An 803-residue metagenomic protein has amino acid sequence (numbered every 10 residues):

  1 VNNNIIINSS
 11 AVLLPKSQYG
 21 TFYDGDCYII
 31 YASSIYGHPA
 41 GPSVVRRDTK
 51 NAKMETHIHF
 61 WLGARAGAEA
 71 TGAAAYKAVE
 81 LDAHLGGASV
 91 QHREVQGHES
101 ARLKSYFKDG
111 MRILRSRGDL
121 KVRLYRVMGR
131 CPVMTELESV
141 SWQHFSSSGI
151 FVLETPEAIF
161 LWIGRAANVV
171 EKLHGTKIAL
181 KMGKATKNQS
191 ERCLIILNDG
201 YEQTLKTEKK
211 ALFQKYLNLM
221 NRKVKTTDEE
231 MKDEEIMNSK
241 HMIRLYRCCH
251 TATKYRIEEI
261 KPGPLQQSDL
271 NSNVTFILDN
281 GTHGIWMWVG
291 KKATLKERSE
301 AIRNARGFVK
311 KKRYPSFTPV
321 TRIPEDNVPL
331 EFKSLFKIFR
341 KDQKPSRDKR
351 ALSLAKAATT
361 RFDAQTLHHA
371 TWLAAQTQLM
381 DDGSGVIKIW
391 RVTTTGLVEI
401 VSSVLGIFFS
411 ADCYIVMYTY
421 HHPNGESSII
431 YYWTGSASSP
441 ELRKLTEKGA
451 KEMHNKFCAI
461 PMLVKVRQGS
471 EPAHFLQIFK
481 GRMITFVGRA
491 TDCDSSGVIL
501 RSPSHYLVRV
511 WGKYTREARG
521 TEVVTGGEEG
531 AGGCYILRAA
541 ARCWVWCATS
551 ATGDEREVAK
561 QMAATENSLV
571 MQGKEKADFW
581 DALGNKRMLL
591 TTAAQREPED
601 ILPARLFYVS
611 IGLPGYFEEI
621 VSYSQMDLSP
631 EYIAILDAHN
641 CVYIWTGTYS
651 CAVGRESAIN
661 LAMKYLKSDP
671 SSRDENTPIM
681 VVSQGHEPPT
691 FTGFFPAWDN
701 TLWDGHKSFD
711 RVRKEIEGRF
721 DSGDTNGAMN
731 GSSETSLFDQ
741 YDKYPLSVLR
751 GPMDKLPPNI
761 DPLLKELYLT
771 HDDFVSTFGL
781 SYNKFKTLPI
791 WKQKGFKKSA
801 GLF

Functional and structural regions predicted by a protein language model:
V1-K765, D772, S776, Y782-F803: Long, low-complexity regulatory segments enriched in Ser/Thr/Pro/Gly and acidic residues
